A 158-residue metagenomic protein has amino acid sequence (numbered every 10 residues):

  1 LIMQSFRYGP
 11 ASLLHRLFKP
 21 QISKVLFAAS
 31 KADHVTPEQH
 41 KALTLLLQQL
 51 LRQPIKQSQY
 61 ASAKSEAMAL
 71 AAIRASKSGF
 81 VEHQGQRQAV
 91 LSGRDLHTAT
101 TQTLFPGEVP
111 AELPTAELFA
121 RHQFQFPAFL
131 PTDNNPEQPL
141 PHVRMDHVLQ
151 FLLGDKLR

Functional and structural regions predicted by a protein language model:
L1-R158: P-loop NTP-binding site
